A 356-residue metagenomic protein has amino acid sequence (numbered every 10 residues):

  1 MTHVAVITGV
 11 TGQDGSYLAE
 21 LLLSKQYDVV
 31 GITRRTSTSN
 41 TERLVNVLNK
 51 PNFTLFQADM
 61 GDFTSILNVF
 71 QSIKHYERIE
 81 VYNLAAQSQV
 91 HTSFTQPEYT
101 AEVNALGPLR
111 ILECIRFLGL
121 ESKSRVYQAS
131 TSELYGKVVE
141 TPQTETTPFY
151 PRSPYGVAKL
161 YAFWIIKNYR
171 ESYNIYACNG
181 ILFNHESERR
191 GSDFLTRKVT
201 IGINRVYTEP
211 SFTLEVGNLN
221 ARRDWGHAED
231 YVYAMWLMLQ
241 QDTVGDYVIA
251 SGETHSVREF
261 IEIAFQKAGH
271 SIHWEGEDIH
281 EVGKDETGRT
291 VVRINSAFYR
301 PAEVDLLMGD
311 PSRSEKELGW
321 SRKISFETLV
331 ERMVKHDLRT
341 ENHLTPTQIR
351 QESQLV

Functional and structural regions predicted by a protein language model:
M1-H185, E229, M235, L239 (+5 more regions): N-terminal Rossmann-like NAD(P)+-binding domain of SDR-like oxidoreductases, especially those catalyzing
L18, S24, G31-I32, A58-G61 (+1 more regions): C-terminal substrate-binding subdomain of Rossmann-fold SDR/epimerase-dehydratase oxidoreductases
E188: Short, flexible catalytic-loop segment of classical short-chain dehydrogenase/reductase
